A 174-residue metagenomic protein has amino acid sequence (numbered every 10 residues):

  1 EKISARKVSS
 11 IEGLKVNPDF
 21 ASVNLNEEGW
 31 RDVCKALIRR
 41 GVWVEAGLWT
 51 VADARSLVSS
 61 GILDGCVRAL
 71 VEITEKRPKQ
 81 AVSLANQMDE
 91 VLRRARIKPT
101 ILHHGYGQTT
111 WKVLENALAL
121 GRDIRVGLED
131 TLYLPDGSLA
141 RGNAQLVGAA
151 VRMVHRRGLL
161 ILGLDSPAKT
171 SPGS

Functional and structural regions predicted by a protein language model:
E1-V23: Glycine/small-residue-rich loop that forms an oxyanion/phosphate-binding "nest" at active or ligand-binding sites
K2-R6, R77, Y133, T170: Flexible glycine/acidic-rich beta-alpha junction loops that bind and position SAM and/or redox cofactors in anaerobic
S9-S10, S22-E129, S138-Q145: Catalytic alpha/beta core domains of metabolic enzymes, predominantly
L134-L159: C-terminal helical cap(s) of enzyme catalytic domains, especially alpha/beta-barrels
L159-S166: Flexible, glycine/charged-enriched surface loops at secondary-structure junctions
